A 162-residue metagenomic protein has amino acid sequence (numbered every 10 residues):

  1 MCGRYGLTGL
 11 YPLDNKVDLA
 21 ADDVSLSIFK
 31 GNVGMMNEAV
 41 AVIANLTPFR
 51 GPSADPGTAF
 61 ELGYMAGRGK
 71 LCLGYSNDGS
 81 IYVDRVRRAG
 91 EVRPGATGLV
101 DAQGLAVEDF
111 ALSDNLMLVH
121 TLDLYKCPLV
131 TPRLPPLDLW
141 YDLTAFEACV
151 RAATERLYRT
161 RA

Functional and structural regions predicted by a protein language model:
M1-A162: Conserved catalytic or regulatory cores that recognize and/or transform ribose-phosphate-containing ligands
